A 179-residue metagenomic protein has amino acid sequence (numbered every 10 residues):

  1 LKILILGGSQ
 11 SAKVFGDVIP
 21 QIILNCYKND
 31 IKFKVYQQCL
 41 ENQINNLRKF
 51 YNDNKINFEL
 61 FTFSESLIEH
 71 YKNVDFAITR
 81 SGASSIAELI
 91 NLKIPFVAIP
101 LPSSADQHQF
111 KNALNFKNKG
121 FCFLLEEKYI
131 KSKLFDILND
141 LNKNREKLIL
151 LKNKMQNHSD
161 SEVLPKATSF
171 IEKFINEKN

Functional and structural regions predicted by a protein language model:
L1-A77, F110-A113, L125-L134: Donor-nucleotide binding loops and adjacent catalytic segments primarily of GT-B fold Leloir glycosyltransferases
I68, I86-L92, L114: Short alpha-helical segment that forms part of, or immediately flanks, the ligand-binding pocket in carbohydrate-active
K72-A87, I94-P95: Acidic donor-binding loop of glycosyltransferase active sites
T79, P95-D106: Short hydrophobic beta-strand element within catalytic cores of glycosyltransferases and related nucleotide-activated
K93, F110-C122: Acidic, glycine-centered active-site loop in nucleotide-sugar glycosyltransferases
K119, F123-E146: C-terminal "capping" alpha-helix adjacent to the active site of nucleotide-linked donor transferases in cell-envelope
K147-S161: A short, well-ordered alpha-helix in the C-terminal region of glycosyltransferases
D160-N179: C-terminal alpha-helical cap of glycosyltransferases
